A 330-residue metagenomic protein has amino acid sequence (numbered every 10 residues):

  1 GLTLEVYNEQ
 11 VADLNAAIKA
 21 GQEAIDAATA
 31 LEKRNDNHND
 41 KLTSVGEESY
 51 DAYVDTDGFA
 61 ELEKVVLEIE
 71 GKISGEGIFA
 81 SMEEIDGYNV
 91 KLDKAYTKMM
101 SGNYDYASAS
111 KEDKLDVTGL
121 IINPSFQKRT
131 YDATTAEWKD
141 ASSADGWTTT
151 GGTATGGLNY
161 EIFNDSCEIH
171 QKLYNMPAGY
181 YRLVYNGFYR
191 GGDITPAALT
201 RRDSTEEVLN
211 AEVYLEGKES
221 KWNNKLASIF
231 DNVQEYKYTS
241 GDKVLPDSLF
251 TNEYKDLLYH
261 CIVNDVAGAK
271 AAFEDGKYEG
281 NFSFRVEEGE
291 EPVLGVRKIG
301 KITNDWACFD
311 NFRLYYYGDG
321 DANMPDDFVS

Functional and structural regions predicted by a protein language model:
G1-F79, A322-S330: Amphipathic, heptad-repeat alpha-helical segments
L2-E5, I302-N323: Exposed low-complexity, polar/acidic, P/S/T/G-rich flexible segments that act as propeptides, protease-susceptible
G77-R129: Long amphipathic alpha-helical scaffold segments
I122-D165: Extracellular glycan-recognition surfaces and repeat-rich motifs
F126, C167-T195, G280-E288, P292-L294 (+1 more regions): Extra-cytoplasmic beta-strand recognition segments
G187-Y189, K298-G300, Y316: Short beta-strand segments enriched in hydrophobic/aromatic residues within well-folded beta-rich domains
F188-K270: Extracellular ligand-binding interfaces
G268-A272, G295-W306: Short beta-strand-plus-loop segments that form exposed binding edges in beta-rich domains
